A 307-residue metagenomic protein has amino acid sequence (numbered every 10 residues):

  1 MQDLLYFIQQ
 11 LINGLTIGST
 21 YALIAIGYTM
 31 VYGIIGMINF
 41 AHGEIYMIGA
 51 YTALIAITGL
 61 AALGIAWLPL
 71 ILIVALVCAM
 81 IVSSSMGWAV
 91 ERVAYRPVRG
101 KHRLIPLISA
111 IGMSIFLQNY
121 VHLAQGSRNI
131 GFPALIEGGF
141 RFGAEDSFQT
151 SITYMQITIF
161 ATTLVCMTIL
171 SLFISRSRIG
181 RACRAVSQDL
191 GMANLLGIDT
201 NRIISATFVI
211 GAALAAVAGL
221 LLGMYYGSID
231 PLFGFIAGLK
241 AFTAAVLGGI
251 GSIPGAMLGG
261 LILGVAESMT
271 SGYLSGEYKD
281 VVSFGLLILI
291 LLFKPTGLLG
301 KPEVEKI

Functional and structural regions predicted by a protein language model:
M1-A25, T52, L63-A75, K101-I105 (+2 more regions): Membrane-interfacial amphipathic/re-entrant helices at transmembrane-helix boundaries
Q2-T20, S127, I152, F173-R178 (+2 more regions): Inter-helical junctions in multi-pass inner-membrane proteins, predominant in energy-converting antiporter-like
S19, Y28-Y51, G100-I105, I179-A182 (+6 more regions): Short, non-helical or kinked segments that cap or interrupt transmembrane helices
T20-Y28, A41-A61, M86, V90 (+6 more regions): Hydrophobic alpha-helical segments within and immediately flanking transmembrane helices of multi-pass membrane proteins
G33-A41, S85-G131, F173-G180, F235-I250 (+1 more regions): Short loop segments and helix-boundary regions at transmembrane helix junctions of multi-pass inner-membrane proteins
I34-M37, A41-A89, V93, Q149: Membrane-embedded helix boundary and interhelical linker motif in transport proteins
P97-V98, P106-R176, I203-A206, M269 (+4 more regions): Transmembrane helix-bundle core of multi-pass membrane transporters and related energy-transducing complexes
F148-I229, I253-L258: Helix-loop-helix "hairpin" substructures at the membrane interface of multi-pass membrane proteins
